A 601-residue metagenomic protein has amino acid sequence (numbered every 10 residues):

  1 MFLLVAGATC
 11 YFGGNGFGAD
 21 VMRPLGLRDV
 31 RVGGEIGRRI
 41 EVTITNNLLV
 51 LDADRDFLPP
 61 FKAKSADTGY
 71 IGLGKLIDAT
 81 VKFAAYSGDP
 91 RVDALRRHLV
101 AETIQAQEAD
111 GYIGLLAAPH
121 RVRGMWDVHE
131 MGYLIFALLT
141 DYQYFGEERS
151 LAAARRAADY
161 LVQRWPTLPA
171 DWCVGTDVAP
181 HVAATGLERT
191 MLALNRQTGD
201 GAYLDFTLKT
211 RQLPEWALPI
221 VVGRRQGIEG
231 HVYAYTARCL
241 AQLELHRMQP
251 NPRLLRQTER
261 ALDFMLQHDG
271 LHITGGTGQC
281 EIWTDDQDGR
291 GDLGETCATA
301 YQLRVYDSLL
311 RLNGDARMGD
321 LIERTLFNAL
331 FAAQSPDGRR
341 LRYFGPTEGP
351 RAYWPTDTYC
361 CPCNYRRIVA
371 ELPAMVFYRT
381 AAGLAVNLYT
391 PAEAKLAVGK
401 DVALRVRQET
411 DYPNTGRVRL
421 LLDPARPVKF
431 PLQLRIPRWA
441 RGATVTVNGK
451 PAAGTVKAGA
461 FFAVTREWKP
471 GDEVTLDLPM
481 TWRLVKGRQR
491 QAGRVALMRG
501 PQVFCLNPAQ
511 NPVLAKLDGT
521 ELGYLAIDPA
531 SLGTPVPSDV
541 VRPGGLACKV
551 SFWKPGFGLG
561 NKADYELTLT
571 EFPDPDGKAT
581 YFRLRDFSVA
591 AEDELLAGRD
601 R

Functional and structural regions predicted by a protein language model:
M1-Y11: Bacterial N-terminal signal peptides
G16-P90, A94, R121-F145, H181-A202 (+4 more regions): Aromatic (Trp/Tyr) and acidic
T43, T258, G319-N328, A333-L421 (+3 more regions): C-terminal beta-rich recognition modules with glycine/proline-rich loops and embedded aromatic residues
R91-Q107: Aromatic-lined substrate-binding rim segments of carbohydrate-active enzymes
Q105, V162-Q163, Q212, W216 (+1 more regions): Amphipathic alpha-helical segments of tetratricopeptide repeats
A118-V128, I135, L151-V182: Asp-box/WD-like beta-propeller blade repeats and closely related beta-sheet repeat scaffolds
F430-Q433, V464-P479: C-terminal beta-strand-rich structural cap/linker in extracellular carbohydrate-active enzymes
A440-T465, L484-R490: Solvent-exposed beta-strand/loop surfaces of large extracellular or lumenal domains
